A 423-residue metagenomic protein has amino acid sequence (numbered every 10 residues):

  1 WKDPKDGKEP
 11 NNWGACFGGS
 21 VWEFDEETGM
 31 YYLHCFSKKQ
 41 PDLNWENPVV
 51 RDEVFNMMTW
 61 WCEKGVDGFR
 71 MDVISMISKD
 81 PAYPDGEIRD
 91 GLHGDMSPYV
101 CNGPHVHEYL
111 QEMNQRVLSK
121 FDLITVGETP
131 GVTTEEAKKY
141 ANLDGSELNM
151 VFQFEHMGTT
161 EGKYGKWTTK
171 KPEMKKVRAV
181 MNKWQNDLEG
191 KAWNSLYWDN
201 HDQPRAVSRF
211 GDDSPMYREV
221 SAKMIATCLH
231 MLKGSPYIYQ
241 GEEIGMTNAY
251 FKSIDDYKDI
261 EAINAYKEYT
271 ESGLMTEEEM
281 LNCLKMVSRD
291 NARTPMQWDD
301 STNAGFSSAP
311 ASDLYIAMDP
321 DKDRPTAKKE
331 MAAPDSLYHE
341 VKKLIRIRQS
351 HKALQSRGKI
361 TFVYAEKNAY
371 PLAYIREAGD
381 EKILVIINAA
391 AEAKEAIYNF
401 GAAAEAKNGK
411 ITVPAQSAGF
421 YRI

Functional and structural regions predicted by a protein language model:
W1-I423: Active-site and adjacent substrate-binding regions of carbohydrate-active enzymes
